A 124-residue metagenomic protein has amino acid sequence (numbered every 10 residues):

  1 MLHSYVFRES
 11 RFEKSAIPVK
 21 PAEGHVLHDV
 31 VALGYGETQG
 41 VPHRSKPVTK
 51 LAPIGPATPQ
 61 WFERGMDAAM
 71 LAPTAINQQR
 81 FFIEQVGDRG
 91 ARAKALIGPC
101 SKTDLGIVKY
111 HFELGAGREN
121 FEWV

Functional and structural regions predicted by a protein language model:
M1-V124: Acidic, surface-exposed loops and disordered segments
